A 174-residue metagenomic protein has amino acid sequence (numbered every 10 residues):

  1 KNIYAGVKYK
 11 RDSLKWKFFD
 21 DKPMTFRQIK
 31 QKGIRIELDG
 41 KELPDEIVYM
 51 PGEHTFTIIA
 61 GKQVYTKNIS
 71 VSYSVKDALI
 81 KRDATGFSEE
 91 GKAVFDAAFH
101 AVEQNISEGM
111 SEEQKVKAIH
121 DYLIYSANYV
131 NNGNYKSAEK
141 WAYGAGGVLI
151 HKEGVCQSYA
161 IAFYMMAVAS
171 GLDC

Functional and structural regions predicted by a protein language model:
K1-R35: Solvent-exposed, low-complexity, repeat-rich "mucin-like" stalks and linkers
N2, E42-D45, Q114-A118: Short glycine-rich, low-complexity/disordered patches
N2, Y73-E89: Low-complexity, Pro/Ser/Thr- and charge-rich linker/hinge segments at domain boundaries
W16, E46-V48, K140-Y143: Residue "hotspots" at secondary-structure boundaries inside conserved domains
G33-G61: Serine/threonine-rich, repeat-prone extracellular segments and beta-strand-based repeat modules of secreted/surface
Q63-Y73: Edge beta-strands of extracellular beta-sandwich domains
E89-V148: Secondary-structure boundary elements
I119, G146-C174: Cysteine-centered nucleophilic/redox motifs
